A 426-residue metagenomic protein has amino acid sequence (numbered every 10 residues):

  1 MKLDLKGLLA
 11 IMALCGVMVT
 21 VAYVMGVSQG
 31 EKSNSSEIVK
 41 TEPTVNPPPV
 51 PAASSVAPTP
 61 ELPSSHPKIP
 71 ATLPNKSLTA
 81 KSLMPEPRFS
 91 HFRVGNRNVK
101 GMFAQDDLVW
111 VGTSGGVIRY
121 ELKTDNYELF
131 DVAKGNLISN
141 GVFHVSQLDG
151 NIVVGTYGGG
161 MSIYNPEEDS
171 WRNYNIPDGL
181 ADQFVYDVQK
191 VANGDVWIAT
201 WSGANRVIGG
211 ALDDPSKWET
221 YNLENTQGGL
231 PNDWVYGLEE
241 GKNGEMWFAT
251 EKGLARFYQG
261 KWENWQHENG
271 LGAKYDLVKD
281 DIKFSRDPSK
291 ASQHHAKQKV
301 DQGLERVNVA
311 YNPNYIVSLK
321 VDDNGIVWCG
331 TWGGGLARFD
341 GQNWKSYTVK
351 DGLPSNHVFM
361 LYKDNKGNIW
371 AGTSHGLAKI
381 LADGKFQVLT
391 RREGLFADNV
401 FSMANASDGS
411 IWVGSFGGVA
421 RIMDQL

Functional and structural regions predicted by a protein language model:
M1-M12: N-terminal Sec-pathway targeting helices
A10-V27: Hydrophobic alpha-helical membrane-insertion segments, chiefly the h-region of N-terminal signal peptides
M25-L426: Carboxylate-rich, polar loop motifs that coordinate divalent cations or form catalytic acidic clusters
